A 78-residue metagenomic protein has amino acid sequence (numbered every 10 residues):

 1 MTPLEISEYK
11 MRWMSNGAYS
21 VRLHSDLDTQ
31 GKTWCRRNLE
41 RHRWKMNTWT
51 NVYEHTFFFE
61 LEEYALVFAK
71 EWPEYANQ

Functional and structural regions predicted by a protein language model:
T2: An acidic-aromatic pocket/loop used at catalytic or ligand-binding sites
G17-E60: Acidic, low-complexity, intrinsically disordered interaction modules
T48-Q78: Short, compact, well-ordered microdomains
